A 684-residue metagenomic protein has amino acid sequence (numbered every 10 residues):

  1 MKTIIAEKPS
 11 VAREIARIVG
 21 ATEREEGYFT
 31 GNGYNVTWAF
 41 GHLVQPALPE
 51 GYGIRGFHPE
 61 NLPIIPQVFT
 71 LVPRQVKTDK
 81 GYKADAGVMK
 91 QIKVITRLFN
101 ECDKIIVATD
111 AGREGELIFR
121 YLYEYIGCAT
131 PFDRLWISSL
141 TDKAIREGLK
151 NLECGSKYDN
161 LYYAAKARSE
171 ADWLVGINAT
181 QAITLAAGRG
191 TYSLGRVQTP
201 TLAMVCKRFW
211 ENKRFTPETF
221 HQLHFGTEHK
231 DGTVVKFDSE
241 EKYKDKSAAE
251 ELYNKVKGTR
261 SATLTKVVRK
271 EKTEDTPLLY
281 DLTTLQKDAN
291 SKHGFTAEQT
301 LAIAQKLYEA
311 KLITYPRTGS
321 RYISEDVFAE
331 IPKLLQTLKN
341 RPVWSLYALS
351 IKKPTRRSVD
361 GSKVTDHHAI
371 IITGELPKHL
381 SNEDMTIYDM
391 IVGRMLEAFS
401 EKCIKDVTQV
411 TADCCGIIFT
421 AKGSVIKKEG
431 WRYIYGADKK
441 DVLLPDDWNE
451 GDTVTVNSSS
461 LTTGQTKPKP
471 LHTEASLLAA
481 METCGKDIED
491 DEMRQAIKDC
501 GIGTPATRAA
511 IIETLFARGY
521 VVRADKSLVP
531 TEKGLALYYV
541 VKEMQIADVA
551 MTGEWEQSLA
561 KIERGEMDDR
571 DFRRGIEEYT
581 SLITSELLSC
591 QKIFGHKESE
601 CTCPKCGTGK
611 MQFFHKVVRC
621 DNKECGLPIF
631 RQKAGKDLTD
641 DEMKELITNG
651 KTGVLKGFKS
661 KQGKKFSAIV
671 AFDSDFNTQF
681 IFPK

Functional and structural regions predicted by a protein language model:
M1-S169, W173, S350, P468: Intrinsically disordered, low-complexity regulatory segments
M1-T3, D110-A111, G188-T191, R269-L278 (+4 more regions): Conserved short loop/turn motifs at secondary-structure junctions
K2, K77, G81, Y125 (+4 more regions): Basic, low-complexity terminal or inter-domain segments flanking catalytic cores
P9-A16, G33-V36, F40, P59-L62 (+21 more regions): Amphipathic alpha-helical transducer elements in NTP-driven molecular machines
R17-E23, A47, G53-R55, C154 (+6 more regions): Accessory interaction regions appended to the cores of large information-processing enzymes
G87, N100-E101, D142-F225, R269-K270: C-terminal or mid-to-C-terminal helical accessory/interaction module adjacent to the motor/catalytic core
K244-Y280, Q286: Metal- or metallocofactor-binding catalytic centers and their adjacent structured scaffolds across diverse enzyme
